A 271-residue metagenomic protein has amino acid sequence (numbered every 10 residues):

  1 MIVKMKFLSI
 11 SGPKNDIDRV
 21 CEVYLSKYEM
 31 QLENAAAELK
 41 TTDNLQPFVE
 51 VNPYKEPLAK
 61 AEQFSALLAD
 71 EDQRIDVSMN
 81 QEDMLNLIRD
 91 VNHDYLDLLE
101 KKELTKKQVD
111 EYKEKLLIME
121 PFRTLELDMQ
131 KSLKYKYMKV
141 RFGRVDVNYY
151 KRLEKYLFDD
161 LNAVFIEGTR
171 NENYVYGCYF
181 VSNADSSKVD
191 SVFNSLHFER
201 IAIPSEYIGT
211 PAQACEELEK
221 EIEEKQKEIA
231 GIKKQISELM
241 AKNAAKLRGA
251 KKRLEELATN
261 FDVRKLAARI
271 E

Functional and structural regions predicted by a protein language model:
M1-E271: Long, charged N-terminal accessory/stalk domains
